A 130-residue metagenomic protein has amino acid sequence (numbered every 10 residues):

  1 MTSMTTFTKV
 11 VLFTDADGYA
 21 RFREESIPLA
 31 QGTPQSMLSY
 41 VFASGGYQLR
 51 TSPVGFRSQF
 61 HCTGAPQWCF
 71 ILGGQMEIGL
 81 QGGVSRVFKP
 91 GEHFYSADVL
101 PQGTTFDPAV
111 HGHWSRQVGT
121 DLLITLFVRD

Functional and structural regions predicted by a protein language model:
T2-T14, G83: Short acidic, Pro/Gly- and aromatic-enriched capping/linker segments at domain boundaries
A16-F60, P66, D121-T125: A short glycine-rich, His/Asp/Glu-containing loop-to-beta-strand
P53-F56, G74, L80, L100 (+1 more regions): Short acidic (Asp/Glu) patches
G64-G82, E92: Glycine- and acidic-residue-biased ligand/ion/polar-headgroup-sensing regions
A65, V87, A109-H111: Ubiquitin-like/PB1-type beta-grasp interaction modules and other compact soluble beta-rich domains
G82-L100: Short acidic-glycine-tyrosine-enriched beta hairpin
Y95, T105-D130: A short hydrophobic beta-strand segment most commonly corresponding to one strand of the jelly-roll/cupin
